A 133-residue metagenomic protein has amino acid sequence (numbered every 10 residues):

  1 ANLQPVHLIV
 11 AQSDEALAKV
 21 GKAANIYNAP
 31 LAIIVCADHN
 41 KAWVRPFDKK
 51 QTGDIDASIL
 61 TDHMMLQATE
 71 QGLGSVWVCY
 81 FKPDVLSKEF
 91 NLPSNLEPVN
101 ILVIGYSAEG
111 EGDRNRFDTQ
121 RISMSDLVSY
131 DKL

Functional and structural regions predicted by a protein language model:
A1-L60: Glycine/small-residue-rich phosphate/adenosyl-binding loop
L3-V6, E70-L73, V99: Short secondary-structure junction motifs
N28-A32, N91-R114: A glycine-rich helix N-cap at a beta->alpha junction
I33, D48-E89: Small-aliphatic-rich amphipathic alpha-helix that forms the alpha element of a beta-alpha
A37, Y80, Y106: Short secondary-structure boundary segments
W43, V85-S87, E109-D113: Short active-site-adjacent structural elements
L73, L92, R121-I122: Helix N-cap/coil-helix junction residues
I101-L133: C-terminal helix-cap and adjacent tail motif
